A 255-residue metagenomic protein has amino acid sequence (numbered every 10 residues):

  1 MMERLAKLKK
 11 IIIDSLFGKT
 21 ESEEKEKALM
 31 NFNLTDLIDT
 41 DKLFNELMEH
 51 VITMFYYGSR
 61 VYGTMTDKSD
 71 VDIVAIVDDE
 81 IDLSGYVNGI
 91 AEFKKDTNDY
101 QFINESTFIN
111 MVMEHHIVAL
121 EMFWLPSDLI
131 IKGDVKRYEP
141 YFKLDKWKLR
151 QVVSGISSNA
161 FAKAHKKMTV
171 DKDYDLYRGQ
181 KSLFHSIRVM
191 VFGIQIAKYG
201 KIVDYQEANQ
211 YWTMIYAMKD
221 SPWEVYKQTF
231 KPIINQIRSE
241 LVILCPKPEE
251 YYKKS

Functional and structural regions predicted by a protein language model:
M2-F55: Helical scaffold of the NTase/Pol beta-like nucleotidyltransferase catalytic core
F32-D39, Y100, R178, H185: Soluble or luminal CAZymes and related metallo-dependent hydrolases
F44-M48, G63-T66, L176: A general structural signal for short secondary-structure junctions and capping/turn motifs
G58-D99: Catalytic metal-binding acidic patch
T66-D72, I103, R178-R188: Short, well-structured alpha-helical interface segments that form or flank functional binding sites
E80, H115, I196: Phosphate/oxyanion-binding loops and surfaces in catalytic or ligand/nucleic-acid-binding neighborhoods
S84-K167: A basic- and aromatic-enriched beta-loop-alpha substructure that forms the phosphate/nucleotide- and DNA/RNA-contacting
D134-S255: Conserved nucleotidyltransferase catalytic core and NTase-mimicking acidic/glycine-rich helix/loop elements in nucleic
